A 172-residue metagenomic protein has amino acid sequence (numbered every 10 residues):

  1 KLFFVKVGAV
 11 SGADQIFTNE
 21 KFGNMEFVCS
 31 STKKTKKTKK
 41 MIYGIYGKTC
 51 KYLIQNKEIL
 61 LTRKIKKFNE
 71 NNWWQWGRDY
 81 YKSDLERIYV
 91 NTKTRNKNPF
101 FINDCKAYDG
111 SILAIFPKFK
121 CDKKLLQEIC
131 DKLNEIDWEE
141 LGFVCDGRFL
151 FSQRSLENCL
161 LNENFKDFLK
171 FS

Functional and structural regions predicted by a protein language model:
K1-Y89, T94-N96, K120-S172: C-terminal substrate-recognition regions of SAM-dependent nucleic acid methyltransferases
P99-D122: Substrate-recognition/cap regions that form aromatic- and gly/pro-loop-enriched pockets for small-molecule ligands
